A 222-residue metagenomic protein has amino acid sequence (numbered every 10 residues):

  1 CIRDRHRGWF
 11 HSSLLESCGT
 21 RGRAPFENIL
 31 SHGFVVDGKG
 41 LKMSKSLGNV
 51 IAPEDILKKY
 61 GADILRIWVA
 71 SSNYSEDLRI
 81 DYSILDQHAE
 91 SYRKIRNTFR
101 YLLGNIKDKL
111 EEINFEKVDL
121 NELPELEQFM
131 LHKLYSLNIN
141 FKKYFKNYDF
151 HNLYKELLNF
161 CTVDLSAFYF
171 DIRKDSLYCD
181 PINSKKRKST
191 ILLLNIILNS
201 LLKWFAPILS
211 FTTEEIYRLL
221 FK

Functional and structural regions predicted by a protein language model:
C1-I2: Short, small-residue-biased leader/transition segments that mark boundaries at the very start of proteins
H6-G22: Metal-dependent nuclease catalytic cores in nucleic-acid-processing enzymes, especially RNase H-like/related
H11, G22-F26, D55-K222: Helix-rich, typically C-terminal accessory recognition domains appended to large enzymatic cores
F34, V50-I51: A short acidic/small-residue loop/turn micro-motif
M43-S44: Generic structural signal for well-ordered beta-strand positions
